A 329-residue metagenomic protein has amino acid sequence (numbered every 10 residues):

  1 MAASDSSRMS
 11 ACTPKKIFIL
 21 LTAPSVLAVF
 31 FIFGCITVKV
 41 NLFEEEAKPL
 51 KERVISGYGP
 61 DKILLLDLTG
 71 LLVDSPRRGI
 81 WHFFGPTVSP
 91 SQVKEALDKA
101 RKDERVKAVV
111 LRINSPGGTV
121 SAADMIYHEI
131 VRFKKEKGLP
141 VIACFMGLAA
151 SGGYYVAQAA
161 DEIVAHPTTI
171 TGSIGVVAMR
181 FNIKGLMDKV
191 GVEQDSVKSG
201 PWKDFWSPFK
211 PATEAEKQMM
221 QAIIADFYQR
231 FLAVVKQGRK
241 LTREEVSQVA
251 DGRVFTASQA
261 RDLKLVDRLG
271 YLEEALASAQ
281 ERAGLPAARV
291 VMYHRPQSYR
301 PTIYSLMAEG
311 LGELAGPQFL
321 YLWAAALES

Functional and structural regions predicted by a protein language model:
A2-A143, L148-A149, Q158-H166, V177-S329: N-terminal organellar transit peptides
A150-S151, I170-I174: Short gly/pro/ser/thr-enriched loop/turn and capping motifs at secondary-structure boundaries
